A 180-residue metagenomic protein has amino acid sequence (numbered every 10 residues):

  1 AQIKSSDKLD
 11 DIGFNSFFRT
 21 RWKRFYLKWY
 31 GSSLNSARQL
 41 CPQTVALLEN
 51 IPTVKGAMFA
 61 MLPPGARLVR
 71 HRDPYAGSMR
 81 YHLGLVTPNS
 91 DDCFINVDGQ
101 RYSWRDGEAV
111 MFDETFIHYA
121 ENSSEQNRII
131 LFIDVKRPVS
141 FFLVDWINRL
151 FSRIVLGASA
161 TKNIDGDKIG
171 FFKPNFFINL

Functional and structural regions predicted by a protein language model:
A1-R72, S90, F142-L180: Fe(II)/2-oxoglutarate oxygenase catalytic core
W22, V54-G56, S78-H82, D92 (+2 more regions): Extracellular structured ligand-interaction cores
L68-H71, C93-I95, F112, H118-S124: Short beta-strand His + acidic residue motifs that chelate non-heme Fe in jelly-roll/DSBH and cupin folds
V69-L85: Short beta-strand/loop turn elements enriched in aromatics
R80-L85, M111, Q126-F141: A short hydrophobic beta-strand segment most commonly corresponding to one strand of the jelly-roll/cupin
V86-D106: A short beta-strand-loop-beta hairpin characteristic of the jelly-roll/cupin
S103-I117: Conserved metal-binding segment of the jelly-roll/cupin
A120-R128, D134-V139, I147-N148, I154-V155: Accessory, usually C-terminal, subdomains that scaffold auxiliary metal cofactors
